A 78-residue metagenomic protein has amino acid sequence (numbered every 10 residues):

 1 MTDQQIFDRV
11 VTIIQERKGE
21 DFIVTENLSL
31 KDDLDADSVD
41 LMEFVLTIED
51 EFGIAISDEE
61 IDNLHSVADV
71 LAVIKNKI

Functional and structural regions predicted by a protein language model:
M1-I23, K75-K77: Thiotemplate assembly-line natural product biosynthesis machinery
Q15-D33, G53-E60: Phosphopantetheine carrier-protein modules
D40: Two-component histidine kinase catalytic core, primarily the HATPase_c
E43: Conserved alpha-helix in the HATPase_c
D62, A68-V73: C-terminal structural segments of small proteins and small subunits
